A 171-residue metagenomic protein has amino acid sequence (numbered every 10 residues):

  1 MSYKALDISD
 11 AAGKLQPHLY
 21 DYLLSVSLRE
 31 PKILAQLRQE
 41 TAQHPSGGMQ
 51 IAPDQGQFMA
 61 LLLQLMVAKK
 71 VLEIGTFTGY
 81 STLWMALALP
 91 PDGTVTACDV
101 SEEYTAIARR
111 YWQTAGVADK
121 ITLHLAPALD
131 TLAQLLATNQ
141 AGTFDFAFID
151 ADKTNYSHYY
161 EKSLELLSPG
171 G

Functional and structural regions predicted by a protein language model:
M1-F148, K153-G170: A short alpha-helical cap/connector motif
